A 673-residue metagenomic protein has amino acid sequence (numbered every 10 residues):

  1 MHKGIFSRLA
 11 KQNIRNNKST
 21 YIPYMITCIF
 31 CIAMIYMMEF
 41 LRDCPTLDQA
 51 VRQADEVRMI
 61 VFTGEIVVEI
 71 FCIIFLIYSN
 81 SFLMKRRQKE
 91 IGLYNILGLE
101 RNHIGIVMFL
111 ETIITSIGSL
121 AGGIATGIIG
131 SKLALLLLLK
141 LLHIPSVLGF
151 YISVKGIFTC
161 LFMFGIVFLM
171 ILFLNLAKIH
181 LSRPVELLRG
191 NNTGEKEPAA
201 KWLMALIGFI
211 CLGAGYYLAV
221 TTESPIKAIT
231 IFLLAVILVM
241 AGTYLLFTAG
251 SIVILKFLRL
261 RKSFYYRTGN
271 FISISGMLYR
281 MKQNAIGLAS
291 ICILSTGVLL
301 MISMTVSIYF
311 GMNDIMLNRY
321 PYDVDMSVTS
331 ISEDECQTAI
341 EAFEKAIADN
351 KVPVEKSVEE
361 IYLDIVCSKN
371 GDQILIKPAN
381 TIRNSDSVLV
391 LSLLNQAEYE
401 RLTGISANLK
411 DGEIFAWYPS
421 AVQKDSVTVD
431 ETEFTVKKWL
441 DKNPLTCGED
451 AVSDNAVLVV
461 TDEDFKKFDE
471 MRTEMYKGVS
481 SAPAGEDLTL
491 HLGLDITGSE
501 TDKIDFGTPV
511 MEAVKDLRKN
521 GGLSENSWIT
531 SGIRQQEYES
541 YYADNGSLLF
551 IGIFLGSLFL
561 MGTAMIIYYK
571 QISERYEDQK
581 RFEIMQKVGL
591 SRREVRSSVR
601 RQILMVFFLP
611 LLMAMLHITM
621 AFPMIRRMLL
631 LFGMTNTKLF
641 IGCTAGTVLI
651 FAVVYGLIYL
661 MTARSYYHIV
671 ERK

Functional and structural regions predicted by a protein language model:
M1-I32, E197-W202, C211, F247-S295 (+1 more regions): N-terminal Sec/SRP start-transfer signal
K3-I5, L181-E195, Y576, Y667-K673: Short cytosolic juxtamembrane segments of multi-pass membrane proteins
S19-M25, M34-V67, F82-K85, L93-Y94 (+7 more regions): Peri-transmembrane interface segments
M34-F62, G242, A249-I252, T296-Y322: Alpha-helical transmembrane segments
F40-A50, A54, I124-G156, G213-T230 (+1 more regions): Short helix-loop junctions at transmembrane helix boundaries
I114-L258: Hydrophobic alpha-helical segments
M316-V328, D334-M561: Basic-flanked hydrophobic alpha-helices used for secretion and membrane insertion
